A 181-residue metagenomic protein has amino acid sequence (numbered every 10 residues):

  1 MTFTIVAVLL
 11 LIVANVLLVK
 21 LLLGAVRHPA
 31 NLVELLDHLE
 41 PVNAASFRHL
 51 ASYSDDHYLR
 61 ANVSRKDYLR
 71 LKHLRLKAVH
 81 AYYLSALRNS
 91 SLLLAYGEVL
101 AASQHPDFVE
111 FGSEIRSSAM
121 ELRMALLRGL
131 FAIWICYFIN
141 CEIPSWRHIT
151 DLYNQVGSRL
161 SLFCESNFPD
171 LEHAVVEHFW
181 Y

Functional and structural regions predicted by a protein language model:
M1-L36: N-terminal signal-anchor transmembrane alpha helix of single-pass membrane proteins, serving as the membrane-anchoring
L10, R65, N89-S90, Y153 (+1 more regions): Residue-level detector of solvent-exposed, low-hydrophobicity positions
A25-H28, H57, S64, L71 (+2 more regions): A generic structural signal for ordered alpha-helices
A25-H28, L36-L39, Y68, I135-F138 (+2 more regions): Generic structural signal for short, flexible, solvent-exposed coil/loop and linker residues
N31-A101, H105: Membrane-proximal, non-transmembrane interface segments of integral membrane proteins
E98-Y181: Cytosol-/stroma-facing membrane-proximal "stalk/adaptor" domains immediately downstream of transmembrane anchors
